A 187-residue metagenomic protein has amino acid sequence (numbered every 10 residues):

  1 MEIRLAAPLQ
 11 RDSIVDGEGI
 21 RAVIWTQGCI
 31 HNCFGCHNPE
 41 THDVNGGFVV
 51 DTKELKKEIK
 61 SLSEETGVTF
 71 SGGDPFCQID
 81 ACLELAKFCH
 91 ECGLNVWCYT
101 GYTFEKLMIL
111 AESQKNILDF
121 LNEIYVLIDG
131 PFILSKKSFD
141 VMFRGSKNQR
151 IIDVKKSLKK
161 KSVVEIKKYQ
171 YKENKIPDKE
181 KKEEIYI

Functional and structural regions predicted by a protein language model:
M1-W25, F34, N38-V44, V163 (+2 more regions): N-terminal [4Fe-4S]-dependent radical SAM core
I3-L9, I20, N38-F120: Conserved Radical SAM active-site core
L9, P131, K155: Residues at the C-termini of beta-strands that transition into short coil/loop
H31: Glycine-centered loop/turn positions within well-structured domains that cap or flank conserved ligand/cofactor-binding
Q78-H90, W97, K137-I187: P-loop/Walker A phosphate-binding loop and immediately adjacent motor/lid segment at beta-alpha junctions
T100-G101, G130-F132: Short secondary-structure boundary segments
D119-N122, G145: Short, conserved loop/helix-junction motifs that constitute active-site signature segments in enzyme catalytic cores
Y125: Receiver (REC) domain switch/active-site residues of two-component response regulators
